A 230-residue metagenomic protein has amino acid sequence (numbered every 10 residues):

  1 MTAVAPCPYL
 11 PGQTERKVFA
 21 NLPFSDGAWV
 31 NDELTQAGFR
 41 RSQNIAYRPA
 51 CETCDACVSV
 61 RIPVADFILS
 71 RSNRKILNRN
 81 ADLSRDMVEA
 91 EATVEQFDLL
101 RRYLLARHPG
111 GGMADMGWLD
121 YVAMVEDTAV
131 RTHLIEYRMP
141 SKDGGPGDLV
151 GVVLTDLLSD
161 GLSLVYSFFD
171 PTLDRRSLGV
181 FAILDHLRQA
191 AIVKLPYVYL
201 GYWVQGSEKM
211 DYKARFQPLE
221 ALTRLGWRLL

Functional and structural regions predicted by a protein language model:
M1-F24, W29-Q36, R40, N44-D66 (+1 more regions): Conserved donor-binding loop and adjoining core beta-sheet/short helix segment in diverse acyl/aminoacyl transferases
L34, L100, I183-H186, K213: Residue-level preference for non-acidic, small/hydrophobic
A37, L184-P196: Conserved acyl-CoA
I45-E52, I62-R175, R215: A conserved beta-strand-loop-helix scaffold within acyl/acetyltransferase catalytic domains
P49, V58-A65, Y197-L230: Active-site/acyl-donor-binding loops of N-acyltransferases
L162-V165, R176-L178, I192-M210: Short conserved catalytic/interaction loops centered on acidic-Pro-aromatic/His motifs
R175-L187: Conserved acetyl-CoA-binding loop-helix of GNAT-fold acetyltransferases
